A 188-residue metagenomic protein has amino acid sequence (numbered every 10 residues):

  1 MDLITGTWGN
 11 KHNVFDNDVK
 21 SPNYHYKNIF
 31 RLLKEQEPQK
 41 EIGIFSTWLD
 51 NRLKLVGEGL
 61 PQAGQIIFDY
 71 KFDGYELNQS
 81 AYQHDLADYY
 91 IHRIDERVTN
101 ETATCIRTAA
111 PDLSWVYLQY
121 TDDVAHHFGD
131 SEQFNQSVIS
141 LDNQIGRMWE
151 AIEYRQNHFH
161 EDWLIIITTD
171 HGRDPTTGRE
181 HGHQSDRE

Functional and structural regions predicted by a protein language model:
M1-G6, G182-E188: Substrate-binding rim/cap in mid-to-C-terminal beta-strand-loop elements of soluble/periplasmic
M1-T108: Active-site-proximal alpha/beta segments of enzymes that process anionic O-linked groups
G9-N10, W48-R52, Y120-V124, H171-D174: Solvent-exposed loop/turn segments at secondary-structure junctions within structured extracellular/periplasmic domains
V14-F15, H126-S131, G178: Short acidic, glycine/proline-rich loop/turn micro-motifs
V19-Y26, N135-I139, G182-D186: A short beta-strand-to-alpha-helix junction
G57-E58, N100-R147: Active-site His/acidic residue clusters
S140-G182: Metal-dependent active-site segment of extracytoplasmic phospho-/sulfohydrolases and closely related
